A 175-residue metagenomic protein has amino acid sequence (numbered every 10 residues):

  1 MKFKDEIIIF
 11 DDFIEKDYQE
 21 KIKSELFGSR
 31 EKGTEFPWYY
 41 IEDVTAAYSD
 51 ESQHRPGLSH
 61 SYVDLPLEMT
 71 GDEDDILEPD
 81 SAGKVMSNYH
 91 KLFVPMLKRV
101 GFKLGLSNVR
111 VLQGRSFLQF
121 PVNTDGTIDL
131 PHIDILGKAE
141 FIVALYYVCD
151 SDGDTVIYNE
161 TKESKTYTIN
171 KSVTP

Functional and structural regions predicted by a protein language model:
M1-N108: Non-heme Fe(II)/2-oxoglutarate
D75, P79-P175: Catalytic core of non-heme Fe(II) oxygenases with the double-stranded beta-helix
